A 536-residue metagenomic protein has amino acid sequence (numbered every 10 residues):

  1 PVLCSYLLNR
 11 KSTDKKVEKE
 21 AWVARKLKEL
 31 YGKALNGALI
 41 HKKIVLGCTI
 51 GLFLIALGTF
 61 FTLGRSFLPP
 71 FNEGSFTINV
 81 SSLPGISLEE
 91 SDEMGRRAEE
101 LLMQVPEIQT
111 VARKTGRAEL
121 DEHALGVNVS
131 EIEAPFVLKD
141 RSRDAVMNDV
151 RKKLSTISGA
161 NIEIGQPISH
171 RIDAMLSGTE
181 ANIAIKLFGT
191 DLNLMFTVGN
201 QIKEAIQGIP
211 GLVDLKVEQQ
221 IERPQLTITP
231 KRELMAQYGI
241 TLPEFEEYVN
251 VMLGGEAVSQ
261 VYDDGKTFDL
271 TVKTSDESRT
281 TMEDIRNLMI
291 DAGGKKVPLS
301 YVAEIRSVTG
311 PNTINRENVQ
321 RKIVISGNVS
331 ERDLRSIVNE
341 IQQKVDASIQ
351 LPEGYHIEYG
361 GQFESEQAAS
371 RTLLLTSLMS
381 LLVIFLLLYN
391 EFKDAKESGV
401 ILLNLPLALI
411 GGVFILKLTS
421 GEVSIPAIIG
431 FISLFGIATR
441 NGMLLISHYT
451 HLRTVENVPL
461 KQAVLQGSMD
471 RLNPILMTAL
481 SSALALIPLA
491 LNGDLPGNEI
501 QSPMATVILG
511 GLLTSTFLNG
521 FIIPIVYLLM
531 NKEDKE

Functional and structural regions predicted by a protein language model:
P1-S12, I425, F435: Hydrophobic, well-structured modules enriched for small/aliphatic residues and gly/pro motifs, marking either
R10-S12, I50-S87, R141, S177-N182 (+1 more regions): Transmembrane helices with small-residue packing motifs
K15-K19, L83, I429-S433: Short beta-alpha connecting loops at secondary-structure transitions that line or flank enzyme active sites
V17-P69, Q109, T156, A160-N161 (+2 more regions): Signature of alpha-helical transmembrane segments and their immediate interfacial
L83, G116-R117, V137, K273-S275 (+1 more regions): Residue-level recognition of strand-loop junctions within catalytic nucleotide-signaling folds
S87-E90, D140-V146, L194-T197, R332-I337: Short, conserved charged micro-motifs
E89-T179, E233-G255: Solvent-exposed, membrane-proximal periplasmic/extracellular interface segments of envelope transport and secretion
K153-E533: C-terminal transmembrane helical bundles of large multi-pass transporters and their helix-start/helix-kink determinants
